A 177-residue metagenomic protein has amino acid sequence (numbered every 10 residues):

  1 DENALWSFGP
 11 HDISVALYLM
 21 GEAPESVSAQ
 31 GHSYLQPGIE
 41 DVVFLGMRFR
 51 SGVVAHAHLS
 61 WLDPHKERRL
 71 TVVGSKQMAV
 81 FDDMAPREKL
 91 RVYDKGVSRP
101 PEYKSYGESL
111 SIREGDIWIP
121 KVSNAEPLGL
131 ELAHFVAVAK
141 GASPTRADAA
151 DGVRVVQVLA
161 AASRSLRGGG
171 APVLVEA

Functional and structural regions predicted by a protein language model:
D1-H65, T71, M84-A85, A150: Rossmann-like dinucleotide-binding domain that binds NAD(P)(H)
D12-I13, G129-A133, L159: A general structural signal for well-ordered alpha-helical segments in protein cores
S14-L17, V136, V156-Q157: A cross-family signal for key residues in well-ordered alpha-helices that form functional helical elements
L19, V138-K140, S165-R167: Hydrophobic residues in alpha-helical segments
F49, K76-A150, A171-A177: C-terminal glycine/acidic-rich active-site capping loop/insertion
V158-G168: Short arginine-rich
